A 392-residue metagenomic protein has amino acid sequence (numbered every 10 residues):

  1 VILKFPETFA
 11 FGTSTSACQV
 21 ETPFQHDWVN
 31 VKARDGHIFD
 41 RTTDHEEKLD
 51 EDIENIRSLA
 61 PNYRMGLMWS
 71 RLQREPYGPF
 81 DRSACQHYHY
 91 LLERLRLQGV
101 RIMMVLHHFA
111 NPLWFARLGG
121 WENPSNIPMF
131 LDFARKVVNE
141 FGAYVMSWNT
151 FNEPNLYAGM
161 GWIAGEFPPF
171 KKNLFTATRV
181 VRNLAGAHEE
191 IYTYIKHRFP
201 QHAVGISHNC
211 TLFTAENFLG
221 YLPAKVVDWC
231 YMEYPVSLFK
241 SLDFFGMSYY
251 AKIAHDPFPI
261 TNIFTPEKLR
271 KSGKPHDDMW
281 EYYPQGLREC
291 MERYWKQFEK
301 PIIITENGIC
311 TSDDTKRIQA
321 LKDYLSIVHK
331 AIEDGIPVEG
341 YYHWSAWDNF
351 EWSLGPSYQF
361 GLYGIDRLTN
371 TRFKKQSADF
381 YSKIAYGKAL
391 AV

Functional and structural regions predicted by a protein language model:
V1-P61, L72-V392: Non-catalytic scaffold segments within catalytic domains of secreted glycoside hydrolases
